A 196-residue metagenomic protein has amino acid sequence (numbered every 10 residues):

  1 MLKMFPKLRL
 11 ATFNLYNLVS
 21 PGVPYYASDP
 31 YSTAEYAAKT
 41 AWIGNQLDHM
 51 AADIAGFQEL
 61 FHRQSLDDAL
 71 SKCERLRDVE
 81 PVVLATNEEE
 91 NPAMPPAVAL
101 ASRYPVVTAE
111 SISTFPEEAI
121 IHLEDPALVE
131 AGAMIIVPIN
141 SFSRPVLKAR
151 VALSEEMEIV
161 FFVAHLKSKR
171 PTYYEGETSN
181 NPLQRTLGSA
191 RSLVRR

Functional and structural regions predicted by a protein language model:
M1-V98, R185: N-terminal, active-site-proximal structural segment of metallo-dependent hydrolase catalytic domains
M1-Y25, D29-T40, R103-R196: Active-site regions of metal-assisted phosphoester/phosphodiester hydrolases, unifying DNase/endonuclease modules
